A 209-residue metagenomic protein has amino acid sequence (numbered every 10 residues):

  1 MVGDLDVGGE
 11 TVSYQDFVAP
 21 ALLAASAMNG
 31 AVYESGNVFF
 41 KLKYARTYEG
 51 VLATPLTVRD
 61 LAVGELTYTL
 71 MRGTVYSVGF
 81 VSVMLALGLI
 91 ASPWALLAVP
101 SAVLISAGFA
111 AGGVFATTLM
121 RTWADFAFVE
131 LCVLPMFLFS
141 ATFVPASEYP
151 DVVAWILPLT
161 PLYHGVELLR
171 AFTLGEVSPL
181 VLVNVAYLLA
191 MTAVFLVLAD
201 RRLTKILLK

Functional and structural regions predicted by a protein language model:
M1-L42, L89-A98, E148, L174-K209: Transmembrane helix-boundary elements of multi-pass transport/secretion proteins, especially ABC-type permease modules
M1-L5, A107-G108, I156-E167: Peri-membrane helix termini and adjoining interfacial loops of integral membrane proteins
Y14-A86, G113, L131-F137: Hydrophobic alpha-helical transmembrane segments of multi-pass membrane transport proteins
E34-V38, A111-L119, E148, V152-W155 (+1 more regions): Membrane-spanning helices that line or support transport/gating and their immediate boundary helices in channels
E49-A53, A154-P158, E167-A171: Short amphipathic alpha-helical coupling elements at transmembrane boundaries
V58-E130, E176-D200: Alpha-helical transmembrane segments and their short interhelical loops
G108-F115, S140-P145, G165-A171: Juxtamembrane membrane-interface segments at transmembrane alpha-helix termini
T117-L159, Y163: Transmembrane helix segments
